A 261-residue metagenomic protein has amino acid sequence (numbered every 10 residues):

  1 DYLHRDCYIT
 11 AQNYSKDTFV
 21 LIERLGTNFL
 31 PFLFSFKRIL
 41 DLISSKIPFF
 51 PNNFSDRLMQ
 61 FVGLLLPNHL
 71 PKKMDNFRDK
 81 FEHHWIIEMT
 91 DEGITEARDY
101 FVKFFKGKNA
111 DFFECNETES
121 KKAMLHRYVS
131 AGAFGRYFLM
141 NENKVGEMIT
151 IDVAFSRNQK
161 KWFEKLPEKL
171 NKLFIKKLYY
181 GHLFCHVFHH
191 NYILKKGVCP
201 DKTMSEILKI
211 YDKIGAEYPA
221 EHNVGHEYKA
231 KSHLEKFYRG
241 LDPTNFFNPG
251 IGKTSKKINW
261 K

Functional and structural regions predicted by a protein language model:
D1-H4: Charged, low-complexity intrinsically disordered segments
T10-V20, R24-G26, P31, S35-K261: Conserved glycine-rich FAD pyrophosphate-binding loop
